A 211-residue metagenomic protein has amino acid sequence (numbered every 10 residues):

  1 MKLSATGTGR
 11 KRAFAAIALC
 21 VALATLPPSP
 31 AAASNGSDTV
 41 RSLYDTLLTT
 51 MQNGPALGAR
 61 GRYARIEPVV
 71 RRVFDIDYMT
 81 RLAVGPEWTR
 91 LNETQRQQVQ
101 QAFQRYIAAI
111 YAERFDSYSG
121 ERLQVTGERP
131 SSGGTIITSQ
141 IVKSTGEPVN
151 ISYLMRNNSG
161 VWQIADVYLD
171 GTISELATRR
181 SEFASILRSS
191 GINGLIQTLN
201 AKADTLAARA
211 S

Functional and structural regions predicted by a protein language model:
K2-I17: Bacterial N-terminal signal peptides that target proteins for export
A15-L26: Bacterial N-terminal signal peptides
L26-A33: Sec/Tat signal peptide C-region and signal peptidase I cleavage site
N35-D38, T49, N53-G61, R90-T94 (+8 more regions): Surface-exposed, polar/charged faces of alpha-helical domains in mature secreted/periplasmic/lumenal proteins
N35-Y111: Early exported N-terminus immediately downstream of N-terminal targeting peptides
Q101, A108-V149, L199-S211: Surface-exposed, charged secondary-structure patches
P148-T178: Short beta-strand edge/turn micro-motifs at domain boundaries
Y168-S211: Low-complexity, intrinsically disordered terminal/linker segments enriched in charged and Gly/Pro repeats
